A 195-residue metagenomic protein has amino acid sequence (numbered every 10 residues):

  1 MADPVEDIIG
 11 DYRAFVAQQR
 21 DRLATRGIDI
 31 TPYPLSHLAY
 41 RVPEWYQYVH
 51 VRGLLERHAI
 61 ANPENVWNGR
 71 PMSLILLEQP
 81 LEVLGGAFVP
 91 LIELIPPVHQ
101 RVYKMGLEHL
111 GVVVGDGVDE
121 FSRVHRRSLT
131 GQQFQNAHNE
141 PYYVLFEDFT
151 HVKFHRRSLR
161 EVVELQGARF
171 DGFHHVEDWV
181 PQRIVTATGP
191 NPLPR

Functional and structural regions predicted by a protein language model:
M1-S36, Y40-G69, I75-R195: Glyoxalase I/VOC metalloenzyme domain signal
